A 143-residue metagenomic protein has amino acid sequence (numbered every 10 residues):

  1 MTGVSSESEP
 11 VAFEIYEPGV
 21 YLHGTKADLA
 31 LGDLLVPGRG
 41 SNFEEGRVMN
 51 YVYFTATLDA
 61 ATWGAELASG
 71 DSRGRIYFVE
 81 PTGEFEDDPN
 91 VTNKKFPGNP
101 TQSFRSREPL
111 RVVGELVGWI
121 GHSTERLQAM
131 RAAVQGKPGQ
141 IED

Functional and structural regions predicted by a protein language model:
M1-Y51, E66-L67, G74: ADP-ribose/NAD+-binding catalytic cleft of ART/PARP-like enzymes
H23-K26, L31-L34, S69-D143: Active-site and NAD+-binding cores of ADP-ribose-processing enzymes
L58-S72: Short active-site loop/helix that positions an aromatic residue
